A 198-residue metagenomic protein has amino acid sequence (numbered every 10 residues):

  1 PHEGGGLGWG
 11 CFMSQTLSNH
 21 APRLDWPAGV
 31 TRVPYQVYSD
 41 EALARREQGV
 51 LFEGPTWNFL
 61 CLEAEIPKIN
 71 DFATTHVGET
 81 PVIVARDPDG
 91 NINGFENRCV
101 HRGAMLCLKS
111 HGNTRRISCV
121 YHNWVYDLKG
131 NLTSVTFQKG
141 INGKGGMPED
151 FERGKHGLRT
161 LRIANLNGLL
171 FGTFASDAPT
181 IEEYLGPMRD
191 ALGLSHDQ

Functional and structural regions predicted by a protein language model:
G4-G5: Glycine-biased, low-complexity coil/linker segments
M13-N91, V125-Q198: Rieske [2Fe-2S] iron-sulfur-binding subdomain
D71-V120: Glycine-rich active-site/cofactor-binding loop and its immediate structural neighborhood
